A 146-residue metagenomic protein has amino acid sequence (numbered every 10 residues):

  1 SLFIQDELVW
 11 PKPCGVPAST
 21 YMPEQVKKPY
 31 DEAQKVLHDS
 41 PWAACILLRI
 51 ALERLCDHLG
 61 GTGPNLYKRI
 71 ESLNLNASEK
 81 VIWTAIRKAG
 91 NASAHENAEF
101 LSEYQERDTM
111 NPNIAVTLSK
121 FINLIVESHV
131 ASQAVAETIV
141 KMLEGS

Functional and structural regions predicted by a protein language model:
S1-W42, L124: Charged alpha-helical initiation segments
V16-P17, W42-S78: Flexible secondary-structure boundary motifs
V26, A44, W83-I86, A115: Hydrophobic packing residues in well-ordered alpha-helices of helical domains and bundles
Q34-L37, L55, G90, A94-N97 (+3 more regions): A structural signal for well-ordered alpha-helices, especially hydrophobic packing surfaces of coiled-coils
G61, D108-S146: Amphipathic, Lys/Arg-enriched alpha-helical patches that create a basic surface for binding polyanionic ligands
E79-S102: Histidine-centered, metal-coordinating catalytic motifs and their short helical/loop contexts
E103-R107: Short, solvent-exposed helix-loop connector elements
